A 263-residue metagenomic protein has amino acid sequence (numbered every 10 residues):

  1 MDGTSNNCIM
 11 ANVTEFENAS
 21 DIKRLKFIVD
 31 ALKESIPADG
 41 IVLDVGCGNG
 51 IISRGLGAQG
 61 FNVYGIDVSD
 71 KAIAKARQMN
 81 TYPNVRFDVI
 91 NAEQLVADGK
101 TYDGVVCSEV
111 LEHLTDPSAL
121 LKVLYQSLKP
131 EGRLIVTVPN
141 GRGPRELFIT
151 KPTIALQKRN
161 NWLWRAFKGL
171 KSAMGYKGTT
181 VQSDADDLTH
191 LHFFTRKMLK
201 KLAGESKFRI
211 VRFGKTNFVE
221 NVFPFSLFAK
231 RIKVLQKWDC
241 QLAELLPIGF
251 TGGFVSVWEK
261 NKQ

Functional and structural regions predicted by a protein language model:
M1-N7: Active-site hotspot residues in diverse enzymes, especially metal/ion-binding acidic/histidine motifs
C8, N12-I22, I51, V68 (+4 more regions): S-adenosyl-L-methionine-dependent methyltransferase catalytic module, highlighting the catalytic core
L25-F148, F254-K260: Conserved SAM-binding loop
